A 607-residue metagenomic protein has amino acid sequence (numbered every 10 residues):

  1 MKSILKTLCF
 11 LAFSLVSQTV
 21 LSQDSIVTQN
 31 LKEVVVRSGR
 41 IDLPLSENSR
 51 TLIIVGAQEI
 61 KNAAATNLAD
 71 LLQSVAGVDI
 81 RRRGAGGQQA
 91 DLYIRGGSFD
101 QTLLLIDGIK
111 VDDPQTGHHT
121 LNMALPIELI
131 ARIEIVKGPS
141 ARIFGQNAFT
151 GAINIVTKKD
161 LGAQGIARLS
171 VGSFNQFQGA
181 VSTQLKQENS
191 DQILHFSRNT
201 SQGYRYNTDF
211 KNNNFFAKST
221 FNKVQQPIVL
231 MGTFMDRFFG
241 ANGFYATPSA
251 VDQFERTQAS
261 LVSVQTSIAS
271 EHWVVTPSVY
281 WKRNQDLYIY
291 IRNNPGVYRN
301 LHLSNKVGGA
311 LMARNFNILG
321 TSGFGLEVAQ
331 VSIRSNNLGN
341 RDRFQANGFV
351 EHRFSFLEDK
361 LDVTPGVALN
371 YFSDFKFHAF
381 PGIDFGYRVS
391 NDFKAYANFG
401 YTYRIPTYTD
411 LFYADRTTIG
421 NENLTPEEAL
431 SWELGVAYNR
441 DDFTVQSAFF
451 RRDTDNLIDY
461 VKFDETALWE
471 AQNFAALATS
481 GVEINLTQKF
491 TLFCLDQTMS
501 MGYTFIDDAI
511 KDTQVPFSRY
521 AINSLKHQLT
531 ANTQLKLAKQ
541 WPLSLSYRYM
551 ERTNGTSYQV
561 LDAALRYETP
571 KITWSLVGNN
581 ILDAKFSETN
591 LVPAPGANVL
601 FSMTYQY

Functional and structural regions predicted by a protein language model:
E33-K61, D91: N-terminal periplasmic "start-of-domain" segments of outer-membrane beta-barrel proteins
A69, Q73-I109, D113: Extracytoplasmic beta-strand/coil segments of soluble accessory domains associated with Gram-negative outer-membrane
I109-K137, I155-K158: Short acidic/polar hinge/loop motifs at secondary-structure boundaries that mediate gating or recognition
G151-A152, T157-L185, H195-F196, S201-T208: Short strand-turn segments of transmembrane beta-barrel domains in outer membranes, especially the first one or two
S201-N212, K223-K306: Flexible loop and strand-edge segments within Gram-negative outer membrane beta-barrel domains
M231-G232, T266, L319-T321, N337-T454 (+3 more regions): Structural signature of Gram-negative outer-membrane beta-barrels, strongest in the C-terminal barrel of TonB-dependent
A246-S270, K394, Y401-D455, K462-F490 (+2 more regions): Outer-membrane beta-barrel signature, preferentially recognizing the C-terminal barrel domain of Gram-negative
L319, G323, F356-L357, R451-D453 (+2 more regions): Gram-negative outer-membrane beta-barrel transporters
